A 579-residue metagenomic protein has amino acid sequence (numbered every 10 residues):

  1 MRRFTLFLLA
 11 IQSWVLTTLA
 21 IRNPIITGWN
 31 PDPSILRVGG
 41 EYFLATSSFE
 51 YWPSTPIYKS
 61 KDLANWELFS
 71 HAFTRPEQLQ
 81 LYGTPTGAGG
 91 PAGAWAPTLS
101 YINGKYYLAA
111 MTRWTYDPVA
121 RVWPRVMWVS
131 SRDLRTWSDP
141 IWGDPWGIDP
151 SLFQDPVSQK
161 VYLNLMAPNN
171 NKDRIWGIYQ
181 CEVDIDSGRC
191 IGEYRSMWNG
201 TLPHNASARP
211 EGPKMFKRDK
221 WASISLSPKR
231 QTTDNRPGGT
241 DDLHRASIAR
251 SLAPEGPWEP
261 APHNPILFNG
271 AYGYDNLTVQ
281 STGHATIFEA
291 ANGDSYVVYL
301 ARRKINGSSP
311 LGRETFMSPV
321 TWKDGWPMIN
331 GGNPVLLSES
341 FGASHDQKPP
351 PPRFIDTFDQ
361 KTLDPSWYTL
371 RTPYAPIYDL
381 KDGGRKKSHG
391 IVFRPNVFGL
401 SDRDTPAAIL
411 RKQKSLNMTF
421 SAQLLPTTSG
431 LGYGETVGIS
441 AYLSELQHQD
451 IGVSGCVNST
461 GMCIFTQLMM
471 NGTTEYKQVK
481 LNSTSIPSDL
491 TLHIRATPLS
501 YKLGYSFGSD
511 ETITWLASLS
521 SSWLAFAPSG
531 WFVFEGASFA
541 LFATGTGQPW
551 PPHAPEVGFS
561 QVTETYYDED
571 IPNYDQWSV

Functional and structural regions predicted by a protein language model:
M1-A20, V579: Fungal secretory targeting signals
L19-V579: Carbohydrate-active catalytic/glycan-binding domains of CAZyme proteins, especially the secreted or lumenal ectodomains
